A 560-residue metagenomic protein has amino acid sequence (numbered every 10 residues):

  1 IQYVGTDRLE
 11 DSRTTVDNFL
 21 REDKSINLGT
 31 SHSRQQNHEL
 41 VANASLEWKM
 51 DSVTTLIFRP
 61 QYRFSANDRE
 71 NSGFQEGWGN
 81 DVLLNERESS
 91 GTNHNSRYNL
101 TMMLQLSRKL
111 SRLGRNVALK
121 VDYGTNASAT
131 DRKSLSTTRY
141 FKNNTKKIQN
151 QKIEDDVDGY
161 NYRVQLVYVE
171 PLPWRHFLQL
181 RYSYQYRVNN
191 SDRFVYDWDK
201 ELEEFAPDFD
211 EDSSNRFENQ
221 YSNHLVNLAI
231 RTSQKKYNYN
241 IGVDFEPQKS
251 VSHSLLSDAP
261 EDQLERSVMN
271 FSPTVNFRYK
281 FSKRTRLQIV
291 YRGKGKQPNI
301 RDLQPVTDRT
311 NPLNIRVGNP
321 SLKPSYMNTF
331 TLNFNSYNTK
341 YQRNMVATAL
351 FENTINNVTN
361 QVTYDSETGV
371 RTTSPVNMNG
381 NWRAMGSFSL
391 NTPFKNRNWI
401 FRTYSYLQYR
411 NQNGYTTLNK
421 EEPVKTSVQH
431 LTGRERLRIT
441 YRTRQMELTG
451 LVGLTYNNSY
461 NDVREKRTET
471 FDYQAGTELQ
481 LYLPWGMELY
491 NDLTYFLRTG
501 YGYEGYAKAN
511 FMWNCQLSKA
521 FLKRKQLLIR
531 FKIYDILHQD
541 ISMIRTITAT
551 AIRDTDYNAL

Functional and structural regions predicted by a protein language model:
I1-L560: Primarily recognizes Gram-negative and organellar outer-membrane beta-barrels
